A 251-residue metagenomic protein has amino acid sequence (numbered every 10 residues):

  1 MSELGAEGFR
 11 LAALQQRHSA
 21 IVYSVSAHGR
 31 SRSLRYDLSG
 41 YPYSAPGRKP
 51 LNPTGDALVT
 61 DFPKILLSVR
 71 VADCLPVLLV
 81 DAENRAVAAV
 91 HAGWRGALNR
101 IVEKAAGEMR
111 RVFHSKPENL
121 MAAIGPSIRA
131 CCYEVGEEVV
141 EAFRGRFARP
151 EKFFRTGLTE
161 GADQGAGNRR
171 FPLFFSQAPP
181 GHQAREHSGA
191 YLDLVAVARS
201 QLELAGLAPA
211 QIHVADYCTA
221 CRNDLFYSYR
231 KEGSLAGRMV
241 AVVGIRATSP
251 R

Functional and structural regions predicted by a protein language model:
M1-R251: Active-site microenvironment for binding and transforming phosphate-containing groups
